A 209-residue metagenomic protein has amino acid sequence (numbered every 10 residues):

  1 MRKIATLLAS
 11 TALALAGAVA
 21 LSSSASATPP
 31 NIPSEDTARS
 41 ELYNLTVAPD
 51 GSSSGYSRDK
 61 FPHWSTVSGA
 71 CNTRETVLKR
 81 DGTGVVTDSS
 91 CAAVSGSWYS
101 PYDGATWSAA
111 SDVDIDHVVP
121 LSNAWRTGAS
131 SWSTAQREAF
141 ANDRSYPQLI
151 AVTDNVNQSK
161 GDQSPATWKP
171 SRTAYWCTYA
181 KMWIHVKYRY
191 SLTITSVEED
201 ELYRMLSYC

Functional and structural regions predicted by a protein language model:
M1-A27: Secretory targeting and sorting signals
L15-A16, G82, S130: Residues in and immediately flanking transmembrane alpha helices
S24-S68, S196-E199, Y208: N-terminal module-boundary/linker segments of secreted carbohydrate-active enzymes
T37-Y43, G51, T73-V77, T178 (+2 more regions): Exposed alpha-helical structural elements
V47-L121: Secreted/periplasmic proteins that engage bacterial cell-wall peptidoglycan
W98-C209: Domain-level detector of nuclease and nuclease-like folds in predominantly extracellular/periplasmic contexts
